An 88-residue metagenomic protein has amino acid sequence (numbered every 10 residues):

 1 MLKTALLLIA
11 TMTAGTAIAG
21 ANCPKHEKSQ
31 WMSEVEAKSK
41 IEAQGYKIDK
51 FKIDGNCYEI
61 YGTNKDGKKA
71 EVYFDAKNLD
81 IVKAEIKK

Functional and structural regions predicted by a protein language model:
M1-A19: Classic N-terminal secretory signal peptides
I18-E27: Cleaved targeting-peptide boundary
K28-N56: N-terminal targeting signals for Sec/Tat export/insertion, comprising classic cleavable signal peptides
I41, D54, I60-T63, F74 (+1 more regions): Conserved histidines in hydrophobic membrane contexts and catalytic metal-binding motifs
D49, A70-E71: A structural detector for short beta-strand units
K65-G67: Glycine-centered tight beta-turn/hairpin loop motif at sheet-sheet or coil-to-beta transitions
N78-K87: Short, low-complexity, Pro/Ser/Thr/Gly-rich segments in the mature regions of secreted, periplasmic
